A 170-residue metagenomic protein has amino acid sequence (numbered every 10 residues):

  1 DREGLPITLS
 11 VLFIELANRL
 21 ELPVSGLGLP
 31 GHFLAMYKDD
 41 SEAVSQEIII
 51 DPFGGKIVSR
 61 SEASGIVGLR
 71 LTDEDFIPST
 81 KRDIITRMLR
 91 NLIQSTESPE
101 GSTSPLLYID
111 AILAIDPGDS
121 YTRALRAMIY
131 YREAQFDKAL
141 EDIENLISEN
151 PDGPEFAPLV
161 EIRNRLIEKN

Functional and structural regions predicted by a protein language model:
D1-N170: A structural boundary/capping signal
